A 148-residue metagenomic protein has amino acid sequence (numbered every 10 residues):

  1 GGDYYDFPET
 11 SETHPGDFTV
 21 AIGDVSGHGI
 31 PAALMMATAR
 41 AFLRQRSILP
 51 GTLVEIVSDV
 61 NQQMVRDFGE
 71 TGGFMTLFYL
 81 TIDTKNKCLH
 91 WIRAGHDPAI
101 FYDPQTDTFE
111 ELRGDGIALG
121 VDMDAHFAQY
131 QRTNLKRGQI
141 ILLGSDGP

Functional and structural regions predicted by a protein language model:
G2-S26, I30-A32, M36-P148: Conserved subregion of the PPM/PP2C metallophosphatase catalytic domain
